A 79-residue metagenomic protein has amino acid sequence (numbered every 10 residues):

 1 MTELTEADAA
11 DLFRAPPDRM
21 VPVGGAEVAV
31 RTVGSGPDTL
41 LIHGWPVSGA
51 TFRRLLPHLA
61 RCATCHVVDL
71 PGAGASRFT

Functional and structural regions predicted by a protein language model:
M1-M20: An N-terminal hydrophobic leader/cap segment in hydrolases
A26-F78: Conserved HGGG/HGGXW glycine-rich cap/lid loop of the alpha/beta-hydrolase fold
